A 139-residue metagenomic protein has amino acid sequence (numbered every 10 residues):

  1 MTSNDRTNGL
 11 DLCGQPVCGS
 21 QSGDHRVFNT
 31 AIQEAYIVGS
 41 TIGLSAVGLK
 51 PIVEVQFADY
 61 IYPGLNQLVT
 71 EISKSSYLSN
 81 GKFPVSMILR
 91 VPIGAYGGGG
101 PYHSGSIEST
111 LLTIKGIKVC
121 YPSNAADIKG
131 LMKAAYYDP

Functional and structural regions predicted by a protein language model:
M1-P139: Thiamine diphosphate
